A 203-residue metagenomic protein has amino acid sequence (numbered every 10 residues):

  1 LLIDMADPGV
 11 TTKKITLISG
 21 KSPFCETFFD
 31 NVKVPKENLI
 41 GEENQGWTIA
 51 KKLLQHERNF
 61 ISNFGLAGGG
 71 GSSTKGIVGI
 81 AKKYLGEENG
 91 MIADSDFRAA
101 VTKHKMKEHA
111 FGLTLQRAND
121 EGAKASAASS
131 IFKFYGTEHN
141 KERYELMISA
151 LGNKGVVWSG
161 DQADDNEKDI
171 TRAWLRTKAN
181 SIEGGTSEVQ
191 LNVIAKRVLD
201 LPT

Functional and structural regions predicted by a protein language model:
L1-G79, K196, L201-T203: FAD-binding core of flavoproteins
Q55-T203: Alpha-helical interface subdomain recognition
